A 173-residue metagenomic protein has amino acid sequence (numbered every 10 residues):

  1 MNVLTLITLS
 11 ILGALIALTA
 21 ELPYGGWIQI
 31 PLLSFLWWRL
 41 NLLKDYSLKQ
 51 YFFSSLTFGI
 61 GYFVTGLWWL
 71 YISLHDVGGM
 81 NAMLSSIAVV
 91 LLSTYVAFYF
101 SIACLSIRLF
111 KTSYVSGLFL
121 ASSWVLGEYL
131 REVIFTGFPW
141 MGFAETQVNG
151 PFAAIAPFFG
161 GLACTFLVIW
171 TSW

Functional and structural regions predicted by a protein language model:
M1-W173: Membrane-embedded alpha-helical bundles of multi-pass enzymes that act on lipidic or dolichyl-linked glycan substrates
